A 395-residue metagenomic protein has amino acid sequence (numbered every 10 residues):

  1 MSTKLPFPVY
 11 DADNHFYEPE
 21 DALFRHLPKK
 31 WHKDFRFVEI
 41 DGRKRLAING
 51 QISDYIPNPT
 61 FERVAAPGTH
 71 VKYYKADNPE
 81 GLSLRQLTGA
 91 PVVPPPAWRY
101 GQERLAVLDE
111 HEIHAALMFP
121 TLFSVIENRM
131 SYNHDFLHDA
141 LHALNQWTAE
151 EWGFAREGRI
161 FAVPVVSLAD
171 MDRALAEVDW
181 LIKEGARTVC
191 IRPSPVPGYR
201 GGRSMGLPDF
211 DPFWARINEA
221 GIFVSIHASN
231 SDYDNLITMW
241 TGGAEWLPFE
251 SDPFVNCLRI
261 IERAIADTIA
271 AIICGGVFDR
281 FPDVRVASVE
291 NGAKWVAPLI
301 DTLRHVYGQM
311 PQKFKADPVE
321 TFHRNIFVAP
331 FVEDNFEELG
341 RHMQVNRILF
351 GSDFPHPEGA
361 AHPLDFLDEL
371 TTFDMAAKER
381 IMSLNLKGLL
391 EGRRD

Functional and structural regions predicted by a protein language model:
S2-Y10, P19-E110, H114-A115, Q146-F154 (+7 more regions): Mid-to-C-terminal alpha-helical segments outside catalytic/metal-binding sites
Y10-Y17, S225-A228: Histidine-centered catalytic micro-motifs
Y17-E20, R25, A116-M118, S124-M130 (+6 more regions): Short catalytic/ligand-binding loop motif for oxyanion handling, primarily in non-cytosolic enzymes, centered on
L87-P96, A106-S131, R159-V165, R187-I191: Divalent metal-dependent hydrolysis catalytic cores, especially in the metallo-beta-lactamase
V93-P94, L137-L141, R259-D267: Short acidic-aromatic active-site loops that bind/stabilize oxyanions
E110-E112, F123-Q146, E150, M171-K183 (+2 more regions): Active-site loop-helix segments enriched in His/Asp/Glu that coordinate and activate a nucleophilic water at divalent
T121, S194, L386: Flexible loop residues that form catalytic and substrate-binding hotspots at small-molecule/glycan-binding clefts
G153, G158-I160, V166, D172 (+2 more regions): Catalytic pocket-lining loop regions of alpha/beta-barrel enzymes, especially the amidohydrolase/enolase/GH5 lineages
